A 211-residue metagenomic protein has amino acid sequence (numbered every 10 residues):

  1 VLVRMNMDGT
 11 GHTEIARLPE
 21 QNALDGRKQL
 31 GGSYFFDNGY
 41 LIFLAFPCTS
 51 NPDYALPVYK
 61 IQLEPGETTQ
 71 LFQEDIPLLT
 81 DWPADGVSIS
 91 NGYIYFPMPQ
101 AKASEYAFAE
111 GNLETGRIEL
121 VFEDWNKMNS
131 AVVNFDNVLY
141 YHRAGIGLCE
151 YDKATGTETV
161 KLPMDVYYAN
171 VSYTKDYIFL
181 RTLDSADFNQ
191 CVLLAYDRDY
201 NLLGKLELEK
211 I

Functional and structural regions predicted by a protein language model:
V1, I42-A45, Y95-P97, Y140-H142 (+1 more regions): Residue position within the beta-strands of beta-propeller blades
V1-R27, G31-Y34, G204, E209: N-terminal "mature head" segments of proteins
L2-V3, T49-K60, K102-E110, G145-E150 (+1 more regions): Structural motif
N6-T10, Q62-G66, N112-G116, D152-G156 (+1 more regions): Short loop/turn segments that connect beta-strands within beta-propeller blades
T13-P19, T69-D75, E119-D124, T159-M164 (+1 more regions): Beta-propeller fold detector
A23-D37, P77-S90, W125-D136, M164-K175 (+1 more regions): Repeated scaffold domains used in trafficking and secretory/extracellular systems, primarily beta-propellers
Y34-D37, F43-F108: Solenoidal tandem-repeat scaffolds enriched in leucines and small polar residues
R143, C149-I211: Hydrophilic extracytoplasmic domains
